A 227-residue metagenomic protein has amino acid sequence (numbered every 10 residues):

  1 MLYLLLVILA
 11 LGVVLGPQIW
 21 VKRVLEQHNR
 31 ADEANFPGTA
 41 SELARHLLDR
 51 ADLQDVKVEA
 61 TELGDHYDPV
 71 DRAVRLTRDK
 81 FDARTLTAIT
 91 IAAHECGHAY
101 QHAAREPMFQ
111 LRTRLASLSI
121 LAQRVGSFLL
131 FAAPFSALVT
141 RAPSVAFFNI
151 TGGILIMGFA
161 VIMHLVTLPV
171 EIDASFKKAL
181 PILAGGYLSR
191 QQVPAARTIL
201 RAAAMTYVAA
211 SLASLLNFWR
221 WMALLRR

Functional and structural regions predicted by a protein language model:
M1, L5-L11, Q18: Internal alpha-helical transmembrane segments
M1-L4, L47-D52, T90, L129-A133: Short, mixed-charge, low-aromatic patches
M1-L5, A142-L155: Hydrophobic alpha-helical transmembrane segments
Y3-L6, A132, A146, L215 (+1 more regions): Hydrophobic packing and interface segments
L11-L15, A133, G153-T167: Alpha-helical transmembrane segments of multi-pass membrane proteins
P17-A122, I162-L216, A223-R227: Polar-ligand-bearing catalytic/cofactor-coordination segments of membrane-embedded or membrane-tethered inner-membrane
L115-P143: Post-HExxH zinc-binding segment in Zn-dependent metallohydrolases
R124-F131, L155-V161, S211-F218: Hydrophobic alpha-helical transmembrane segments of multipass integral membrane proteins
